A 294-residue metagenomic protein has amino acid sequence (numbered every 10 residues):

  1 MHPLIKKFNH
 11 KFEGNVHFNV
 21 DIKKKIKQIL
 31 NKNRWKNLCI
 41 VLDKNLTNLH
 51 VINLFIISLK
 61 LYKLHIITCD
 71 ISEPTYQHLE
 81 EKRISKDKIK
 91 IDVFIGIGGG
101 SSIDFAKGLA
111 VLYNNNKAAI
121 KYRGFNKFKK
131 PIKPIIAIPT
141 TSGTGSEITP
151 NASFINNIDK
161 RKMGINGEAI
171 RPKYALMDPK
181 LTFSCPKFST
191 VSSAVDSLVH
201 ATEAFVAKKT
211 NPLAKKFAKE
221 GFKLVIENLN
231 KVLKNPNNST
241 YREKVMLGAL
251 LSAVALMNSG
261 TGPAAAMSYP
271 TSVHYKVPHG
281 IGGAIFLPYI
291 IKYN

Functional and structural regions predicted by a protein language model:
M1-V93: ATP/NTP phosphate-donor binding region
N15, N37-C39, H65, D92-I95 (+8 more regions): Structural motif
I22-I26, V51, F55, H78 (+13 more regions): General structural feature for long, well-ordered alpha-helical segments within catalytic domains of soluble enzymes
Q77-K180: Glycine/threonine-rich beta-strand-loop-alpha-helix active-site module that forms ligand/phosphate-binding
I91-D104, T261-S272, K276: Glycine-rich phosphate-binding loop
N151-S259: Carboxylate- and glycine-rich phosphate/diphosphate-binding segment that chelates Mg2+/Mn2+
V273-N294: Gly/Pro-rich interdomain helix-loop hinge
